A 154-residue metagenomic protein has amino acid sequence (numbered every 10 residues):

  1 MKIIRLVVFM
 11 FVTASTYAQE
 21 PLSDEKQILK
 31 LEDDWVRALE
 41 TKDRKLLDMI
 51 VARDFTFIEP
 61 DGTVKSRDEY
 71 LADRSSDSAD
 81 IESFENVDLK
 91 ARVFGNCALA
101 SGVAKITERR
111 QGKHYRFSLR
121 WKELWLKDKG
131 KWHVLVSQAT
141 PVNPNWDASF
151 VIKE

Functional and structural regions predicted by a protein language model:
K2-F9: Sec-dependent signal peptide recognition, specifically the positively charged N-region followed immediately by
F9-A18: Hydrophobic h-region of N-terminal signal peptides that target proteins for export in Gram-negative bacteria
Q19-M49, D54-E154: A beta-strand edge to alpha-helix "cap/lid" segment located at domain peripheries
